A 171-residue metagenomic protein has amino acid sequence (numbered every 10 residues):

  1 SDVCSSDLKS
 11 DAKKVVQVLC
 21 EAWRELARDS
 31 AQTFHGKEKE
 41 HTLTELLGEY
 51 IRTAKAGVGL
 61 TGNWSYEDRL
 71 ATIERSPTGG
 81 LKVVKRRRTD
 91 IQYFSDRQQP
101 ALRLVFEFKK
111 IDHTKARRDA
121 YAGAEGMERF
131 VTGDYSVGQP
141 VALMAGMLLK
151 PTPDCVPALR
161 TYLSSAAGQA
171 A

Functional and structural regions predicted by a protein language model:
S1-S5: Short, small-residue-biased leader/transition segments that mark boundaries at the very start of proteins
L8-V15, G36-L47, V83-K85, D119-G123: Phosphate/oxyanion-binding active-site loops and adjacent basic polyanion-contact surfaces
V15-T78: Acidic-basic catalytic patches of nuclease active cores, encompassing PD-(D/E)XK and other metal-cofactor nuclease
N63-A101: Active-site metal-binding core of divalent-cation-utilizing nuclease and nuclease-like domains
I91-Y93, L104-D112, F130: Conserved catalytic cores of phosphodiester-cleaving nucleases, focusing on short active-site segments
I111-G133: Mg2+/Mn2+-dependent nuclease catalytic core
S136-R160: Nucleic-acid nuclease catalytic cores
L159-A171: Acidic, Ser/Thr-rich peripheral helices and adjacent loops at domain boundaries
